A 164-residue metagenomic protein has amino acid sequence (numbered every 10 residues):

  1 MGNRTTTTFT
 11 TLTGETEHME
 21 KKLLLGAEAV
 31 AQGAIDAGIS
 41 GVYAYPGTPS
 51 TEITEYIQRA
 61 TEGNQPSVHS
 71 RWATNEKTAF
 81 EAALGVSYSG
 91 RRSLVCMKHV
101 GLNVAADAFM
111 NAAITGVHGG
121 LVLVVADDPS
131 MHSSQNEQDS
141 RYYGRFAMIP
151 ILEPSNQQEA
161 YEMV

Functional and structural regions predicted by a protein language model:
T7-Q157: Thiamine diphosphate
V164: Conformationally flexible catalytic loops at phosphate/diphosphate-handling active centers
